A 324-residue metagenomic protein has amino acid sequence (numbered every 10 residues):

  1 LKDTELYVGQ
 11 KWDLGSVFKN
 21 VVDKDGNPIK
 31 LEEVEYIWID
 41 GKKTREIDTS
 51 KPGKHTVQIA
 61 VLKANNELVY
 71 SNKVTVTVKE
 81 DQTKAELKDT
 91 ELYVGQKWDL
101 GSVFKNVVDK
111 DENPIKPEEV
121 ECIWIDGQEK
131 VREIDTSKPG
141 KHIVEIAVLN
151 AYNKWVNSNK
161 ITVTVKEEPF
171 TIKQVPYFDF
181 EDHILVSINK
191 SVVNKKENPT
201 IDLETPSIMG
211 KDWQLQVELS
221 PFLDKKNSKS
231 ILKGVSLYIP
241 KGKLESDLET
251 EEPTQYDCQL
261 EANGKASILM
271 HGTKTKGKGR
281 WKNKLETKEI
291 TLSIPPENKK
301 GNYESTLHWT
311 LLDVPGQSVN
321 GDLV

Functional and structural regions predicted by a protein language model:
L1-K30, K79-E118, N189: Solvent-exposed, low-complexity, repeat-rich "mucin-like" stalks and linkers
K11-S16, S50-V57, Q96-S102, S137-V144 (+3 more regions): Short, solvent-exposed loop/turn segments enriched in Ser/Thr/Gly
G15, E33, K73, G101 (+6 more regions): Exposed beta-strand and adjacent loop surfaces of beta-rich binding modules that mediate intermolecular recognition
K19-D25, K63, K105-D111, N150 (+2 more regions): Extracellular acidic, Ser/Thr/Pro-rich low-complexity tracts
N27-A64, V74, E112-Y152, I161-V163: Serine/threonine-rich, repeat-prone extracellular segments and beta-strand-based repeat modules of secreted/surface
V69-K79, V156-K166: C-terminal edge beta-strand
K166-V324: Signature of Gram-negative chaperone-usher
